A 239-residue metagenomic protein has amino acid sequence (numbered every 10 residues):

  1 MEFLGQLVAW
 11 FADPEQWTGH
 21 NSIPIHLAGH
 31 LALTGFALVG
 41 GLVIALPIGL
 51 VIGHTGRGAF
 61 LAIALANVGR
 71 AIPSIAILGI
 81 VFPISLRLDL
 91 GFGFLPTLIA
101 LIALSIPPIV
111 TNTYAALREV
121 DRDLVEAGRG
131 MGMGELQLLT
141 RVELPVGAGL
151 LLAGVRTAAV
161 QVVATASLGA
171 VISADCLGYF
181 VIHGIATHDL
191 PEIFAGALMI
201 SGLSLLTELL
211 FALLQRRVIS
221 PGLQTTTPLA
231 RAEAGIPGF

Functional and structural regions predicted by a protein language model:
M1-L38, S85: Periplasmic/extracellular loop-to-transmembrane helix junction in inner-membrane transport proteins
M1-W10, N21, L209-F239: Transmembrane alpha-helical segments of polytopic membrane transport and secretion proteins
S22-L33, I80-P108, A148, E192 (+1 more regions): Loop-to-helix entry region at the N-terminal start of transmembrane alpha-helices in multi-pass membrane transporters
G35, E135-L168, A195, F211: Transmembrane alpha-helices
V43-I48, A62, P96-I99, A103-V125 (+3 more regions): Membrane-embedded alpha-helices of multi-pass transport/permease systems
I48-V81, L101, P108-A115: Cytoplasmic-entry segments and transmembrane alpha-helices of multi-pass inner-membrane transporters
L117-G147, D175: Short helix-to-coil transition segments within interhelical loops that connect adjacent transmembrane helices
L177-L214: Hydrophobic alpha-helical transmembrane segments of polytopic membrane proteins
